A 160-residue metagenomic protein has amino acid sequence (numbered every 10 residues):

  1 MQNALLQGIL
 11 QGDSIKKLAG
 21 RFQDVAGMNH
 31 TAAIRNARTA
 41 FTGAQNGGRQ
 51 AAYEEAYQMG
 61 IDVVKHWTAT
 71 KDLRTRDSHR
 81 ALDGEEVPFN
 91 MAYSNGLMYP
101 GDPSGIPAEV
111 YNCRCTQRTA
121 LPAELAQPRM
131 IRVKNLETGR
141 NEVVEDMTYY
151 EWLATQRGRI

Functional and structural regions predicted by a protein language model:
M1-D24: Structured, charged N-terminal subsegments at the starts of enzyme catalytic cores and at intra-chain domain/subunit
V25, T39-I160: Activation/maturation switch segments at domain boundaries
V25-T31: Short, basic interhelical loop/turn and adjoining N-cap of the next helix at nucleic-acid- or acidic-partner-contacting
H30, A37-A40: Amphipathic interaction/junction segments at domain boundaries or subunit interfaces
